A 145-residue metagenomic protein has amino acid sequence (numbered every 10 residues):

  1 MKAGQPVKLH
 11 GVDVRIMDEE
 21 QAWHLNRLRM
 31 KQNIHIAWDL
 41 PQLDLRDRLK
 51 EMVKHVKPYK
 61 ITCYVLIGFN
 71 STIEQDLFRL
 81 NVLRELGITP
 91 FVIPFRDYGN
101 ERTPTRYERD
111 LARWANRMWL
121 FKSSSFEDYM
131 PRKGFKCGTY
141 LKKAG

Functional and structural regions predicted by a protein language model:
M1-M52, K60-F69, T89-I93: Core AdoMet radical
D18-N26, V56, N100-E108: Short, structured coil/loop segments at alpha-helix boundaries
M52-V56, L83: Hydrophobic positions in alpha-helices of CheY-like receiver
L66-G145: Auxiliary Fe-S-binding modules of radical SAM enzymes
